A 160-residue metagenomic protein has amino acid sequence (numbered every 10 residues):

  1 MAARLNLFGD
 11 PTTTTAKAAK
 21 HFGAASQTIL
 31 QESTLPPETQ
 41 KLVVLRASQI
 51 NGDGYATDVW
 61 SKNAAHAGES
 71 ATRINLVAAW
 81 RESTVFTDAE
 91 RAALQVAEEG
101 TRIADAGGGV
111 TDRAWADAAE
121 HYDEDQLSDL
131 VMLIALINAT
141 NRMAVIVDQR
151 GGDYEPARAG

Functional and structural regions predicted by a protein language model:
M1-G160: Hydrophobic alpha-helical segments
